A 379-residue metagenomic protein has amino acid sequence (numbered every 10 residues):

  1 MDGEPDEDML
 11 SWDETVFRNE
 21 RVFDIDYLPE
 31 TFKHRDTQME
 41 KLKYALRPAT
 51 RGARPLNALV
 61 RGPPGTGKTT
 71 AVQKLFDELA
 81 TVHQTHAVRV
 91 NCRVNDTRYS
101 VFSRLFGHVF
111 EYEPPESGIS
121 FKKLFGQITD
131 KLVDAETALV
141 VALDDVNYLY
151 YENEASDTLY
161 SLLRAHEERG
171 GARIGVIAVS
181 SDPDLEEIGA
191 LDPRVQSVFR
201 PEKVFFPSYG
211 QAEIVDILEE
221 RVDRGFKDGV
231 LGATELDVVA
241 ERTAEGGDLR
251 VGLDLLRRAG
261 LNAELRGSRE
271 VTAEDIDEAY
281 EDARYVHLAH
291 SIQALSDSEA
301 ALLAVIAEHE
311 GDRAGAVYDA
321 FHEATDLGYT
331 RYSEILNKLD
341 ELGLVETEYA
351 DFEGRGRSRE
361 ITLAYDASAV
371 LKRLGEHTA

Functional and structural regions predicted by a protein language model:
M1-L56, G356: A short, basic N-terminal segment
W12-T15, V94-S103, F110-L191, V195-P201 (+7 more regions): Mid-core helix/loop region of P-loop NTP-binding domains shared across ATPases and GTPases
R54-K74: Walker A/P-loop nucleotide-binding motif
F76, L159, S333-N337: Short, hydrophobic-biased segments on the C-terminal half of alpha helices that form "recognition helices"
E78-G107: AAA+/P-loop NTPase substrate/partner-engagement loops
L105-V109, D216-K227: Conserved AAA+ ATPase "sensor/coupling" helix adjacent to the nucleotide-binding pocket
R269-V317: Winged-helix-like regulatory helical subdomains adjacent to P-loop NTPase cores
D312-A379: Terminal-proximal interaction/regulatory segments of ATP-powered molecular machines
